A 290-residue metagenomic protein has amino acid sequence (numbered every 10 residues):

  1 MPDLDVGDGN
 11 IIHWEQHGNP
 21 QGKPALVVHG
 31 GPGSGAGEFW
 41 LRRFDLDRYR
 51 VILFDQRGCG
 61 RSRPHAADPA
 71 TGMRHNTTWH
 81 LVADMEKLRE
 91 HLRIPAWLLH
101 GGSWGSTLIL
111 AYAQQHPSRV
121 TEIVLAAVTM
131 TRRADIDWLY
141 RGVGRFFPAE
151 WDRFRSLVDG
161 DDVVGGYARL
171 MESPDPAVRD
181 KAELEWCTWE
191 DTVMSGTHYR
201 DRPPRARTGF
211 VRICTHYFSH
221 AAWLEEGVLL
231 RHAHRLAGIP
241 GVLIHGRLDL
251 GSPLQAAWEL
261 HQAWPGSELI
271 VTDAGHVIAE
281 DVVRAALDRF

Functional and structural regions predicted by a protein language model:
D8-H65, T71: Conserved HGGG/HGGXW glycine-rich cap/lid loop of the alpha/beta-hydrolase fold
W79-W97: Conserved acidic catalytic loop of the alpha/beta-hydrolase fold
P95-A134: Conserved hydrolase catalytic core segment
S118-G166: A catalytic-pocket lid/entrance helix-loop region that shapes and gates access to the active site across common
L236-A237, L243-H245: Short beta-strand/loop motif that positions the catalytic acidic residue of the alpha/beta-hydrolase fold
L250-A256: Conserved alpha/beta-hydrolase "acid-adjacent" motif
G251, T272-A285: Catalytic histidine-centered segment of alpha/beta-hydrolase-like enzymes
A257, H261-V277: Catalytic histidine neighborhood in serine/cysteine hydrolases with alpha/beta-hydrolase-type architecture
